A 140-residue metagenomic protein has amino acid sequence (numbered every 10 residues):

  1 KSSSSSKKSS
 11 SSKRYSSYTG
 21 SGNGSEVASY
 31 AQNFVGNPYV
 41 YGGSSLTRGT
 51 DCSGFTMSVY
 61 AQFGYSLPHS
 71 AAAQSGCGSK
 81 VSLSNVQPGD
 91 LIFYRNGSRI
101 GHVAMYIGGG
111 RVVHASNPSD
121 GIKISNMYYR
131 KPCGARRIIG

Functional and structural regions predicted by a protein language model:
K1-S25: Ser/Thr/Gly/Pro-rich low-complexity, disordered linker/stalk segments of secreted and cell-surface proteins
Y15-N23, Y30, Y65, G76-V81 (+1 more regions): Aromatic- and glycine-rich peptidoglycan recognition patches
G22-N23, Q32-F34, S58, Q62 (+4 more regions): Extracellular/periplasmic catalytic domains that process cell-envelope and extracellular macromolecules
Y30-P88: Catalytic cysteine-centered active-site loop
G36-T50, A72, R95-C133: Glycine-rich catalytic cores of cysteine/serine-nucleophile enzymes that process amide/ester linkages in cell-envelope
